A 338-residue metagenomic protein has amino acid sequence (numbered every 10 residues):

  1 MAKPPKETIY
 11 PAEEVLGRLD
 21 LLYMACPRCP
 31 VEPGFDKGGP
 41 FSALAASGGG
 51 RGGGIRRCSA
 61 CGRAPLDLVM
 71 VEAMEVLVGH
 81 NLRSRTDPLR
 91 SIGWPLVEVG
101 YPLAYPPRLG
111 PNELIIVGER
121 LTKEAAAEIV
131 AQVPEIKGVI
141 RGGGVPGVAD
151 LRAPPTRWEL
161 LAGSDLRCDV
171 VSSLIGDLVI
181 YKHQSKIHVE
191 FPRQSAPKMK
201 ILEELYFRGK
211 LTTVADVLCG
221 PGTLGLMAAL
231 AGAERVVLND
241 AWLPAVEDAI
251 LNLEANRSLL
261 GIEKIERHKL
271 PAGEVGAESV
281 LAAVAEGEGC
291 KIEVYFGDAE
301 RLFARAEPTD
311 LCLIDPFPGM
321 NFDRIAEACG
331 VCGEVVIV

Functional and structural regions predicted by a protein language model:
R18-V117: Non-catalytic nucleic-acid substrate-recognition regions in nucleic-acid-modifying enzymes
P106-N112, V117-R193: Non-catalytic substrate-recognition/targeting regions of SAM-dependent transferases
R193-T213: Conserved alpha-helix/loop element of class I SAM-dependent methyltransferases that forms part of the SAM/SAH-binding
K210-G220, V237: Conserved class I S-adenosyl-L-methionine
P221-E234: Conserved SAM-binding loop of SAM-dependent methyltransferases across substrates and taxa, primarily the Class I
R235-A241: Conserved SAM-binding motif I beta-strand of class I
A241-E307: S-adenosyl-L-methionine
C290-V331: Active-site segment flanking the S-adenosylmethionine/decSAM binding pocket in AdoMet-dependent transferases
